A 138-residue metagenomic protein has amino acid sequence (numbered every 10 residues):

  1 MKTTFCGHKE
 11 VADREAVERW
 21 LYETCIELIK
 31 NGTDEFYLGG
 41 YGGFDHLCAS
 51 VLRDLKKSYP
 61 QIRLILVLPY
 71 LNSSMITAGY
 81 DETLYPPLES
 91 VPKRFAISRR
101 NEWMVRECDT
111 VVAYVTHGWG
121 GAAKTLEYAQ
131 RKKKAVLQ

Functional and structural regions predicted by a protein language model:
M1-K2, G7-Q138: Acidic/glycine-enriched connector segments
